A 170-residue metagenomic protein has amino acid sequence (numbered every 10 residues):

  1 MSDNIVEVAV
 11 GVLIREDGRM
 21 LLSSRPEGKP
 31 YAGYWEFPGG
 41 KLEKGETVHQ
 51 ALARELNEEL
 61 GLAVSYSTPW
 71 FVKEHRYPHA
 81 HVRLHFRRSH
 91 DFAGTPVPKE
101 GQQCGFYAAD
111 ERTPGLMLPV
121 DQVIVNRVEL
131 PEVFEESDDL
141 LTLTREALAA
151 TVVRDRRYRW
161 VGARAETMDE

Functional and structural regions predicted by a protein language model:
M1-M20, V72: Conserved N-terminal beta-strand and adjoining loop/helix that marks the start of the Nudix/MutT-like hydrolase domain
V6-V10, H81-F86, Q122: Short hydrophobic/aromatic beta-strand or adjacent loop that forms the aromatic wall/cage of a ligand/substrate-binding
V12, L22, L84-R88, F106: Conserved hydrophobic/aromatic beta-strand scaffold that supports enzyme active sites
R15, K73-T95: Active-site-adjacent beta-strand/loop module that shapes the phosphate/pyrophosphate-binding cleft
R19-E58, F71: Conserved Nudix-box catalytic region and its N-terminal flanking loop in Nudix hydrolases and closely related
A63-V72: A short coil-to-beta-strand element that immediately follows conserved catalytic motifs
F86, D91-P96, R127-E170: Conserved N-terminal beta1-alpha1 strand-loop-helix module at the mouth
R88, P96-R127: NUDIX/MutT-family hydrolases
